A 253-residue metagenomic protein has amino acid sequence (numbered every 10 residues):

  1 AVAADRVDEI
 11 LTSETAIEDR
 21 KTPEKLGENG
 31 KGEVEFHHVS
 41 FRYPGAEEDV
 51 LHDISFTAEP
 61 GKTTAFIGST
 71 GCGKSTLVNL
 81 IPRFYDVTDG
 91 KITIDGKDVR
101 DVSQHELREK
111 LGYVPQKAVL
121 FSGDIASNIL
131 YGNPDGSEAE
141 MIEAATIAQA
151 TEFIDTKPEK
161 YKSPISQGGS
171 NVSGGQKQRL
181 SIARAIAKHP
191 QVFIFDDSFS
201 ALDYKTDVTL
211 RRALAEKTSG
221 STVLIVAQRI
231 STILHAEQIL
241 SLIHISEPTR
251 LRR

Functional and structural regions predicted by a protein language model:
A1-I10: Cytosolic ends of transmembrane helices, especially the final helix of ABC transmembrane type-1 domains
T12, D19-R20, G27-L242, S246 (+1 more regions): ABC-type nucleotide-binding domain
